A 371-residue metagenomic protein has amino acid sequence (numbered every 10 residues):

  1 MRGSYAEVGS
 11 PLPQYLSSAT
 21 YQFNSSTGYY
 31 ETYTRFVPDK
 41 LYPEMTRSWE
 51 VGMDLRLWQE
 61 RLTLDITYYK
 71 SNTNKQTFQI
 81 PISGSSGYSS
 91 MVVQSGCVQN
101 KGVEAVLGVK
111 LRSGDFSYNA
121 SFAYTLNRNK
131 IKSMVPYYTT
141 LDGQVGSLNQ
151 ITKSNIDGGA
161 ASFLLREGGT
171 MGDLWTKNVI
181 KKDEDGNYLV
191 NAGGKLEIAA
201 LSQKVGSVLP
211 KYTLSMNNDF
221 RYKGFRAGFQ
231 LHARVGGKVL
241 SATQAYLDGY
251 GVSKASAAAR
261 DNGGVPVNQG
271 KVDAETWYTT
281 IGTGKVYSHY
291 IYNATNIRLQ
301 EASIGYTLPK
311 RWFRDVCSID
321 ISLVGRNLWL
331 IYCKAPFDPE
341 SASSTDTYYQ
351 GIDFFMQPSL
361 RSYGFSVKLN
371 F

Functional and structural regions predicted by a protein language model:
Y5-G9, Y68-N74, V109-L111, Y124-K130 (+6 more regions): Transmembrane beta-strands of outer-membrane beta-barrel pores
E7, P11-A19, Q76-I80, G84 (+4 more regions): Outer-membrane beta-barrel and related beta-rich outer-membrane complex signature in Gram-negative bacteria
S18, Q22-D65, M91-S113, I156 (+2 more regions): Outer-membrane beta-barrel signature, preferentially recognizing the C-terminal barrel domain of Gram-negative
P43-G87, T125, N129: Membrane-embedded beta-barrel scaffold of Gram-negative outer-membrane proteins
V51-L55, I66, A105-V109, M216-Y222 (+4 more regions): Residues on the lipid-exposed face of transmembrane beta-strands in outer-membrane beta-barrel proteins
V93-G96, K110-V208, R326, C333-P336: Conserved small-residue
S95-N100, G146-L174, D185-N187, N262 (+3 more regions): C-terminal beta-signal and terminal closure region of outer-membrane beta-barrel proteins
R234-D320, V324-R326: Extracytoplasmic gating/loop element in the C-terminal half of outer-membrane beta-barrel translocons and assembly
